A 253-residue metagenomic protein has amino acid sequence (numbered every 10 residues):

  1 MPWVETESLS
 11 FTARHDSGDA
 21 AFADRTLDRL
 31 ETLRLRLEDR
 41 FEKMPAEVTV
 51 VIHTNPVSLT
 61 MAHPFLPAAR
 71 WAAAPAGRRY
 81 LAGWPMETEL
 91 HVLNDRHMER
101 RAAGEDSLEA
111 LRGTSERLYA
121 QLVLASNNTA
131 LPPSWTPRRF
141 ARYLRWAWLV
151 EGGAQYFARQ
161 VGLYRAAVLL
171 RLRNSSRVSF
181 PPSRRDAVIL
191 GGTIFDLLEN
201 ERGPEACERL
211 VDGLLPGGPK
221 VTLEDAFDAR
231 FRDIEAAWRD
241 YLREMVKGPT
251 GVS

Functional and structural regions predicted by a protein language model:
W3-F22, D95-R96, R100: Acidic/histidine-rich, surface-exposed loop or edge segments in extracytoplasmic proteins
S17-T32, E105-T114, L144, W148 (+5 more regions): Soluble non-cytosolic domains of exported or imported proteins
G18-A72, E105, R112, E116 (+1 more regions): Zn2+-dependent metallopeptidase catalytic core
R34-F41, L118-L131, F157-G162, L198-R202 (+3 more regions): Sec/Tat-exported extracytoplasmic proteins
E38-H53, A130-P137, A167-L170, A206-G213: Surface-exposed patches in mature extracellular/periplasmic domains of secreted proteins
V57-H63, L163-A166, G217-T222: Secretory-pathway/luminal and periplasmic proteins that interact with or process carbohydrate-rich
P75-Y164: Zinc-dependent metallopeptidase catalytic helix centered on the HExxH motif and its immediate flanking segment
L172, S179-S253: Pan-zinc metallopeptidase signature
